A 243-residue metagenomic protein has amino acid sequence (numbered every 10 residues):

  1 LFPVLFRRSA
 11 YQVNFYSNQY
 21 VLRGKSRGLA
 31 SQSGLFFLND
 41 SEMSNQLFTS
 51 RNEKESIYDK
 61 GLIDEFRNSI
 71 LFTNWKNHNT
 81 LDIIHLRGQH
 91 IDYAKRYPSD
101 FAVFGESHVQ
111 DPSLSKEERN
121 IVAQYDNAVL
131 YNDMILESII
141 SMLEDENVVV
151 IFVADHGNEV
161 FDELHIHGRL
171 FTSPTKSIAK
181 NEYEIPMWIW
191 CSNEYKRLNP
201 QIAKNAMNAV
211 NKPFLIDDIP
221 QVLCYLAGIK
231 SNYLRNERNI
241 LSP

Functional and structural regions predicted by a protein language model:
L1-P243: Catalytic domains that recognize anionic headgroups
